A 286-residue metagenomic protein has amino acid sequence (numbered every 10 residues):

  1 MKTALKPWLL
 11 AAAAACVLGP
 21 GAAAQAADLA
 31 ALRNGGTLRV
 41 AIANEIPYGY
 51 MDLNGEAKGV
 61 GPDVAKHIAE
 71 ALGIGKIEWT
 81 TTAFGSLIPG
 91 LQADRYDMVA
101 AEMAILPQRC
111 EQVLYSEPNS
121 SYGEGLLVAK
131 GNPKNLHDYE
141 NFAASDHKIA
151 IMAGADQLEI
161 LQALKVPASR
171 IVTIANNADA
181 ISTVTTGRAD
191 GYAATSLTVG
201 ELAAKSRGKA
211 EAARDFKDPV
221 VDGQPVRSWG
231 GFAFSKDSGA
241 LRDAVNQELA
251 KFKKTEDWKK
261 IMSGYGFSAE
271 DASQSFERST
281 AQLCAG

Functional and structural regions predicted by a protein language model:
A26-E102, E111, G264: Extracytoplasmic small-molecule ligand-binding "clamshell" domains of the periplasmic binding protein/Venus flytrap
L38-R39, I74-K76, A93-A101, D146-K148 (+2 more regions): Alpha-to-beta junction loops
M51-L53, A65-G75, E140-A143, A155-A175 (+1 more regions): Ligand-binding cleft/hinge of the Venus flytrap
P62-A71, N132-P133, E140, A155 (+1 more regions): Extended ligand-binding regions for polar small-molecule ligands
I77-P89, K134-H137, I171-T186: Short helix-initiation/N-cap motifs at beta->coil->alpha
S86, E102-E111, I160-A163, D190-V226 (+1 more regions): A ligand-binding cleft/hinge motif common to bilobed small-molecule-binding domains
S121-G125, R207-N246, A269-G286: Periplasmic-binding protein-like
K130-K148: Flexible hinge/capping segments at coil-to-helix
